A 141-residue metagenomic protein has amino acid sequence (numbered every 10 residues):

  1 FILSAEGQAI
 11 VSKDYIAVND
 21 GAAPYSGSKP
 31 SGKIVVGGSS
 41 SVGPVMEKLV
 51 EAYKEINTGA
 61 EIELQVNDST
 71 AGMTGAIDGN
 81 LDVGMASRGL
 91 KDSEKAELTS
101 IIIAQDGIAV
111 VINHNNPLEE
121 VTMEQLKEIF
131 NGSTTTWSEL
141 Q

Functional and structural regions predicted by a protein language model:
F1-Q141: Flexible loop/hinge segments at secondary-structure junctions
